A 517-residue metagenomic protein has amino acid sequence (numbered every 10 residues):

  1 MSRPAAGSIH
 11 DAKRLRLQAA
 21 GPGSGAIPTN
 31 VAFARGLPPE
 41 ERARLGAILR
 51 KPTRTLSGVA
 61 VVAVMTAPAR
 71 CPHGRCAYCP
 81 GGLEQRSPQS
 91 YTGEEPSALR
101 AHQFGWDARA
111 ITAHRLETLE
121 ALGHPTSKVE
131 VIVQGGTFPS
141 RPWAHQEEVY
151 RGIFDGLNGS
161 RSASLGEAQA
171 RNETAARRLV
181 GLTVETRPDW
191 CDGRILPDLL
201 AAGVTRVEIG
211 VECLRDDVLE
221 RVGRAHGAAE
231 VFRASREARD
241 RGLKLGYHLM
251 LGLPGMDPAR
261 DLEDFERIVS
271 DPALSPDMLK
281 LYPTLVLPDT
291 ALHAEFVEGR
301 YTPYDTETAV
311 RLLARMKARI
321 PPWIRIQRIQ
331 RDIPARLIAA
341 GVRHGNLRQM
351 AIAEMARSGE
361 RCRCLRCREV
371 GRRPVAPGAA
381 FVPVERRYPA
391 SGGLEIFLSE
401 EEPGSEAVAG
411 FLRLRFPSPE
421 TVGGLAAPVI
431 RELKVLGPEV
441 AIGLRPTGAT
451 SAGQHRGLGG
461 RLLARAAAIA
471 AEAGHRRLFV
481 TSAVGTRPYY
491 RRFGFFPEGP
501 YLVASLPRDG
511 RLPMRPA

Functional and structural regions predicted by a protein language model:
M1-I111, R115-R161, P322: Flexible, acidic/Gly-rich N-terminal and inter-domain linker regions that tether and position cofactor-handling modules
L83-R100, E298, A441-Q454: A solvent-exposed, charged loop/short amphipathic helix patch at secondary-structure junctions
E94-H114, V131, G135-G246, M250-E307 (+2 more regions): Conserved non-cysteine loop/helix-boundary elements of the Radical SAM core domain that shape
G166-T174, A202-T205, H248, R372 (+3 more regions): Long C-terminal interaction/binding lobes of large macromolecular proteins
L200, V269-P272, A467, A471 (+1 more regions): Non-catalytic positions within long, well-ordered alpha-helices that form the structural scaffold/packing of enzyme
E230-G246, L251-L365, I442-R461, A468 (+4 more regions): A structural motif corresponding to the C-terminal lobe/cap of the Radical SAM core domain
A380, E385-P438, I442: A conserved beta-strand-loop-helix scaffold within acyl/acetyltransferase catalytic domains
A468-S482: Conserved GNAT acetyl-CoA-binding A-motif
